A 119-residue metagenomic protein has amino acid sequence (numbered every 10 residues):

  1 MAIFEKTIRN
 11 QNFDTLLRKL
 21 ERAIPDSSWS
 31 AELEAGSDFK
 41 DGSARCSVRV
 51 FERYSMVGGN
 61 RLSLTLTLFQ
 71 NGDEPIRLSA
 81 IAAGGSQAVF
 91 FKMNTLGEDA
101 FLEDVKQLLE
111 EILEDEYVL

Functional and structural regions predicted by a protein language model:
M1-S28, Y117-V118: Terminal, regulation- and interaction-focused segments at domain boundaries
Q11, T15, R61, L96 (+1 more regions): Conserved active-site and cofactor/substrate-binding residues in soluble primary-metabolism enzymes
E21-T65, G72: Ser/Thr-rich, low-complexity intrinsically disordered terminal regions
G58-T95: Beta-strand/loop substructures that line and gate deep hydrophobic ligand-binding cavities in soluble
A88-L119: A conserved amphipathic terminal alpha-helix motif
